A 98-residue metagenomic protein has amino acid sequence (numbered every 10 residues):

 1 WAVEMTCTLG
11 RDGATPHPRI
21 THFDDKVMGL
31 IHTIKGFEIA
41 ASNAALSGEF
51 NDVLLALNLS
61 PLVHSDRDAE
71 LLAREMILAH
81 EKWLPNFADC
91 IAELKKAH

Functional and structural regions predicted by a protein language model:
W1-H98: Metallocofactor- and cofactor-centric catalytic cores in central/energy metabolism, strongly enriched
